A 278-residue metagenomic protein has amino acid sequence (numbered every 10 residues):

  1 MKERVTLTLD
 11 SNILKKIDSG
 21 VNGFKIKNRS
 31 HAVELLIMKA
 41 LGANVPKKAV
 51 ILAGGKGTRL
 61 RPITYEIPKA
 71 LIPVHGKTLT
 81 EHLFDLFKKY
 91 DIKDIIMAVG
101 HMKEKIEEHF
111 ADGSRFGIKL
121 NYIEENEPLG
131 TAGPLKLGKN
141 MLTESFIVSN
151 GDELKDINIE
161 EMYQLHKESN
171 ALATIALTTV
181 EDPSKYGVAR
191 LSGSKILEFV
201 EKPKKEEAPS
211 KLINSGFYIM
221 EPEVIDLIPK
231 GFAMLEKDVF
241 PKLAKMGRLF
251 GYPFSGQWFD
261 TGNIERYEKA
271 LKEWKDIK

Functional and structural regions predicted by a protein language model:
K2-R4, S11-K15, S19-K27, H31-I51 (+6 more regions): Conserved N-terminal catalytic core of the sugar/cofactor nucleotidyltransferase
I26-K27, F146-I147, L154, E160-K167 (+2 more regions): Catalytic-core segments of class I nucleotidyltransferases/pyrophosphorylases that form NMP-activated intermediates
K56, D152-E153: Active-site metal-binding loops of divalent metal-dependent hydrolases
L71, V188-L191, F240, G251: A structural signal for short hydrophobic beta-strand segments in well-ordered beta-sheet cores
L71, Y122-I123, F199, G251: Generic preference for hydrophobic
T80, I106, G138, D152 (+4 more regions): Residue-level signal for inorganic ion chemistry
I123-E125, A176, Y252-F254: Conserved beta-strand termini and adjacent loop/short-helix elements that scaffold enzyme active sites in alpha/beta
S169-T179: A short, conserved acidic/glycine-rich loop-to-beta-strand motif that forms the donor nucleotide-sugar/metal
